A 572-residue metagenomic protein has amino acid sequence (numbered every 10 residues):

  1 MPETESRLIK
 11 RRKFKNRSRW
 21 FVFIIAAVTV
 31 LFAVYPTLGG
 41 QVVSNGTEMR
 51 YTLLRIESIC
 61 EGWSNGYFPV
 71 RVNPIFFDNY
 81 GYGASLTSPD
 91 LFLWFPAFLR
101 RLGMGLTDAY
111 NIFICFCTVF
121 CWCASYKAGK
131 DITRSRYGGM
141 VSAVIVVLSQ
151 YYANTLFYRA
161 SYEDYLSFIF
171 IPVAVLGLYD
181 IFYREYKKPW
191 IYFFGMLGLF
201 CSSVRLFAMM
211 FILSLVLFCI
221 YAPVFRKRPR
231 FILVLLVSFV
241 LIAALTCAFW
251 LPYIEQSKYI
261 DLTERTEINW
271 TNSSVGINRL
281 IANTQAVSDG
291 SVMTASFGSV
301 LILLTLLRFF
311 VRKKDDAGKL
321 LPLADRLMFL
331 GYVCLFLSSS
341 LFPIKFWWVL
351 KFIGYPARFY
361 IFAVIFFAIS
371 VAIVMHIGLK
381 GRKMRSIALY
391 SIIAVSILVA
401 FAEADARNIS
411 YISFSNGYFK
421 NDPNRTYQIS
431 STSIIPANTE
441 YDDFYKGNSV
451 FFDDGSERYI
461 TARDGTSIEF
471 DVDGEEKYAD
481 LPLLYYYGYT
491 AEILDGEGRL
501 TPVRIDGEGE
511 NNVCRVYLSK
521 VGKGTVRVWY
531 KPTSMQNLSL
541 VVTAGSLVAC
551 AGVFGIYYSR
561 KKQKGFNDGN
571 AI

Functional and structural regions predicted by a protein language model:
R7-F14, R55, Y441-I572: Active-site-proximal, structured, solvent-exposed surfaces of multi-pass membrane proteins that position macromolecular
V30-Q41, G62-F68, G138-R159, L245-E264 (+2 more regions): Membrane-interface helix-loop junctions at the exits of transmembrane helices
F32-P172, G177, G198, R205-L206: Active-site lumenal/periplasmic loops and adjacent helix-entry segments of GT-C-fold, multi-pass membrane
P172-W190: Membrane-interface transmembrane helices that cradle and orient dolichyl/undecaprenyl
G177, P189-V204, F239-A244: Membrane-interface alpha helices of multi-pass inner-membrane proteins
M210-A243, V311-K319: Perimembrane helix-loop-helix junctions
F231-V311, L323-A324, N416-T439, S456-E457 (+1 more regions): Periplasmic/ER-lumenal interhelical loops and adjacent helix-loop junctions in multi-pass membrane proteins
V240, H376-E403: Signature aromatic-anchored transmembrane alpha helix within multi-pass, membrane-resident enzymes that catalyze glycan
